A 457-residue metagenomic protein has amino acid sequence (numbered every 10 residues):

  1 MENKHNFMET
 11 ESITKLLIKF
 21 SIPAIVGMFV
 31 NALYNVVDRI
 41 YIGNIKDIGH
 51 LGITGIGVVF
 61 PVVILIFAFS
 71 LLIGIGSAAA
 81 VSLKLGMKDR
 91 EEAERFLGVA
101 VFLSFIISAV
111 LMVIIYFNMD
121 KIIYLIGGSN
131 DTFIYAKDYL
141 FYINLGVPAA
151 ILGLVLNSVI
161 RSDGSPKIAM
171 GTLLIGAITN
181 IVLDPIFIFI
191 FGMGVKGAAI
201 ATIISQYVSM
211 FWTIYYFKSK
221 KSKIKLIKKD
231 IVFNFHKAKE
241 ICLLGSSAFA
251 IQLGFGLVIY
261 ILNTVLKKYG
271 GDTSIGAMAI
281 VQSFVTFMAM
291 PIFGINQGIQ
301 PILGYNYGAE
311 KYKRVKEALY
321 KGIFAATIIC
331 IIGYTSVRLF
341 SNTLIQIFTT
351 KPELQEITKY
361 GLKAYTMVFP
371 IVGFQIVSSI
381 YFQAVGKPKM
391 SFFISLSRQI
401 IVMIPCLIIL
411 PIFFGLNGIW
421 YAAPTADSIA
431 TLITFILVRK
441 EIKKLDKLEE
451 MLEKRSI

Functional and structural regions predicted by a protein language model:
M1-S21, V81-P148, G192-G245, L303-V368 (+1 more regions): Short alpha-helical transmembrane segments in multi-pass integral membrane proteins
E9-I48, P61-G76, A80, F105-M112 (+6 more regions): N-terminal transmembrane alpha-helices
K19-D38, Y142, G176, S205-S209 (+4 more regions): Transmembrane helical elements of multi-pass membrane transporters/channels
A24, M28, I40, A79 (+16 more regions): Transmembrane alpha-helix boundary and packing residues in multipass membrane permease domains and related
F29, L33-I53, I123-N130, I186-G192 (+5 more regions): Helix-terminus/linker motif at the lipid-water interface of multi-pass membrane proteins
F29-L33, I75-S77, S108-V113, I151 (+13 more regions): Hydrophobic positions within alpha-helical transmembrane segments of bacterial inner-membrane proteins
I53-V113, A150-A169, A277-T335, L339-S341 (+1 more regions): Small-residue-rich hydrophobic transmembrane alpha-helices
I143-R161, A169-A177, A198-F211, I292-Q297 (+4 more regions): Short runs within selected transmembrane alpha-helices of multi-pass transporters and secretion channels
